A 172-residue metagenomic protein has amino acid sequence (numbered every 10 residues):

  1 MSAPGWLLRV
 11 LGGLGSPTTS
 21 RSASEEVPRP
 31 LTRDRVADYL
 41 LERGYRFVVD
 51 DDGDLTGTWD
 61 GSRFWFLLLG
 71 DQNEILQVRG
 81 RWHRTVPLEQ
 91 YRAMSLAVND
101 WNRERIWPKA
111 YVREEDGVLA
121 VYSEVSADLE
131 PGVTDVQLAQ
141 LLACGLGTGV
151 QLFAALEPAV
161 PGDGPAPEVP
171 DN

Functional and structural regions predicted by a protein language model:
M1-L69: Charge-rich, low-complexity N-terminal segments
G53, S62-Y91: Hydrophobic-cavity lipid-handling domains and compact docking modules
G80-Y122: Short, internal acidic amphipathic alpha-helical interface segments that mediate docking to partner proteins
Y122-D128: Residues forming anionic-ligand binding surfaces in small-molecule and nucleic-acid pockets of primarily soluble enzymes
S123, Q151-L156, P165: Glycine-rich and polybasic anion-binding loops at the starts of cofactor/ligand-binding domains
L129-L141: A short acidic/glycine-rich loop-to-helix N-cap element
C144, T148-Q151: Glycine-rich, aromatic-bearing surface loops/beta-hairpins
E157-N172: Short, highly charged C-terminal tails/helix-capping segments
